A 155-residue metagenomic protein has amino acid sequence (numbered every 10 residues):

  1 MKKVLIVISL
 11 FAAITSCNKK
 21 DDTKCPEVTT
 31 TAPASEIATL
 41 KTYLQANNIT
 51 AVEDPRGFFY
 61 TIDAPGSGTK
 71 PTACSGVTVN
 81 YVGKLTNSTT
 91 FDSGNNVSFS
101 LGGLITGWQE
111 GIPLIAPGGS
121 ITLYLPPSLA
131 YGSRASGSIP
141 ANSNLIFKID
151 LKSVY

Functional and structural regions predicted by a protein language model:
V4-S9, C17-Y155: Cross-family detector of peptidyl-prolyl cis-trans isomerase
